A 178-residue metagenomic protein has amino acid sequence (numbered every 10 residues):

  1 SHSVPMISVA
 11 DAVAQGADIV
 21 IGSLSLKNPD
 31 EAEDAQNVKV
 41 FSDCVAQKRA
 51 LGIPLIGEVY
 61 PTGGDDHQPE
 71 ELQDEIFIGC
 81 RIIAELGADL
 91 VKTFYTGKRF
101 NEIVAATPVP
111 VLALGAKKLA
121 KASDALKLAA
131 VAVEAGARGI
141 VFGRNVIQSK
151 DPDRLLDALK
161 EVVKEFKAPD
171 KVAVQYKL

Functional and structural regions predicted by a protein language model:
S1-L112, L119-G139, D157, E161 (+1 more regions): Alpha/beta enzyme core
E102, D151-P152: Short glycine-/acidic-enriched loop or helix-start segments at secondary-structure transitions that form or flank
A116-K117, N145: Short, loop-centered acidic/histidine patches that primarily coordinate divalent metals
A120-A122, Q148-D151: Short active-site-adjacent structural elements
I140-I147: Short acidic/histidine-rich active-site segments
V172-L178: A short, charged, Gly/Pro-tolerant segment at domain boundaries
